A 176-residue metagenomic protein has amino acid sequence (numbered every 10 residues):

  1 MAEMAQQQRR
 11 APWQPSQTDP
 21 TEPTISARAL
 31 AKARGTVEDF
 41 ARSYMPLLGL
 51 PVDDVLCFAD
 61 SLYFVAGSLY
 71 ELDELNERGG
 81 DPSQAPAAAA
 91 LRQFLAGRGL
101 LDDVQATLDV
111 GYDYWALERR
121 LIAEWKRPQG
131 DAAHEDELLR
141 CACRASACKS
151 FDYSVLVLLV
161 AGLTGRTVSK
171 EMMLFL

Functional and structural regions predicted by a protein language model:
M1-T21: Membrane topogenic helices and adjacent juxtamembrane segments
S16, P20-S68, L75-L176: All-alpha helical catalytic cores of prenyl diphosphate-utilizing isoprenoid enzymes
